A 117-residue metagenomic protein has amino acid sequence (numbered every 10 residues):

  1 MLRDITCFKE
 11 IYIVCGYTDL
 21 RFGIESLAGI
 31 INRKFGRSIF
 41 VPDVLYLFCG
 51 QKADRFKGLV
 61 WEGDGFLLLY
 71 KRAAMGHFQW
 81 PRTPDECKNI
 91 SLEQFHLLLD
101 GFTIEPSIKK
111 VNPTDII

Functional and structural regions predicted by a protein language model:
M1-I117: Polybasic/polar functional segments that serve as interface/processing modules
